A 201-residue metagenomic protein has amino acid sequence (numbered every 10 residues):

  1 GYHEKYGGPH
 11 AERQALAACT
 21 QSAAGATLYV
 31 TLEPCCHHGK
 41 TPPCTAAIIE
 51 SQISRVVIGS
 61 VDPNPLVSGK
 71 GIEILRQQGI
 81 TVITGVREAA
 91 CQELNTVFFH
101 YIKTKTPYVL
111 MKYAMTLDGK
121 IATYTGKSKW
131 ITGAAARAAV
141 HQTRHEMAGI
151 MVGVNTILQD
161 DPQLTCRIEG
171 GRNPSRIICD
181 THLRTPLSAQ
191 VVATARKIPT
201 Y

Functional and structural regions predicted by a protein language model:
G1-A90, S175-I177: Zn2+-dependent cytidine deaminase-like catalytic core
Y6, H10-C19, K105-A114, I157: Short, compositionally biased "basic patch" segments
H10, V67, E93-L94, A135-A138 (+1 more regions): Short, conserved clusters of charged catalytic residues that mark active-site and nucleotide-handling motifs
Q14, A18, A47, I74 (+5 more regions): Alpha-helical scaffold segments in soluble metabolic enzymes
S22, Q78, K105, E146-M147 (+1 more regions): Structured helix-beta-strand junction loops
A23-P34, T104-T116: N-terminal pre-triad scaffold of radical SAM enzymes
I72, V86-A114: Proteins enriched for Cys/Gly/acidic motifs involved in redox and nucleic-acid/cofactor modification
H100, L110-Y113, L117, I121-Y201: Active-site ligand-binding patch in enzyme domains
